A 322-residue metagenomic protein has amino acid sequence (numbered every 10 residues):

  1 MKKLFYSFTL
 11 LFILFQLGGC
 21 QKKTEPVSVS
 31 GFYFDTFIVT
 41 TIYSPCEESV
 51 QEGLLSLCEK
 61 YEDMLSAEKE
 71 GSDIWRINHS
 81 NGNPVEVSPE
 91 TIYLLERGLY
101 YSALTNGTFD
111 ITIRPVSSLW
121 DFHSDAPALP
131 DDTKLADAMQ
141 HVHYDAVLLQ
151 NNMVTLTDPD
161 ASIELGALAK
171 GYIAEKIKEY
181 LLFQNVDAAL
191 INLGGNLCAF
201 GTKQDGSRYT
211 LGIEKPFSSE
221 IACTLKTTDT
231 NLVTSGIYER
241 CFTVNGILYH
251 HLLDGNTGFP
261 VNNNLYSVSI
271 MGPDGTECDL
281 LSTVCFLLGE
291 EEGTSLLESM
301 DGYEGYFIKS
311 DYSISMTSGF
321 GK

Functional and structural regions predicted by a protein language model:
K2-F8, F15-K322: Mature catalytic core of soluble alpha/beta enzymes
